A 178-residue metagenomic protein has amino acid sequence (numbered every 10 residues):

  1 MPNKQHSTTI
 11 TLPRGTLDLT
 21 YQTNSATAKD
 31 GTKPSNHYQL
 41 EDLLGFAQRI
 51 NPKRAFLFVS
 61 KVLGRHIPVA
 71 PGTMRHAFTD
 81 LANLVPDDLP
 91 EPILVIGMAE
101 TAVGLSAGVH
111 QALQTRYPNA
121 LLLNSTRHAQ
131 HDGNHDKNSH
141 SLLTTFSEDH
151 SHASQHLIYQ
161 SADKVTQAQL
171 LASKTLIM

Functional and structural regions predicted by a protein language model:
M1-M178: PRPP-associated nucleotide enzymes
